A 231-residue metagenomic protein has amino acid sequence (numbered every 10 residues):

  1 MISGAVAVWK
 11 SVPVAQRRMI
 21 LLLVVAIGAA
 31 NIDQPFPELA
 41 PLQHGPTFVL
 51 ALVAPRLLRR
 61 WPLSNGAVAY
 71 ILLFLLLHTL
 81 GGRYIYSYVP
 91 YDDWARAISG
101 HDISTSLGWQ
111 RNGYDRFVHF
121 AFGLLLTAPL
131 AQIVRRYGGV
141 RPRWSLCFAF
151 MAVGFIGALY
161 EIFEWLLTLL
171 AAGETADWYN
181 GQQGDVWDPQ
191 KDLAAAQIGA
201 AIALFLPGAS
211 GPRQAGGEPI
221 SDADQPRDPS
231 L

Functional and structural regions predicted by a protein language model:
M1-L170, E174-T175, Q197-I198, I202-L231: Bulky hydrophobic segments
G173-Q190: Short, membrane-exposed interhelical loops at transmembrane-helix boundaries
D192-A196: Pore domain of cation channels
